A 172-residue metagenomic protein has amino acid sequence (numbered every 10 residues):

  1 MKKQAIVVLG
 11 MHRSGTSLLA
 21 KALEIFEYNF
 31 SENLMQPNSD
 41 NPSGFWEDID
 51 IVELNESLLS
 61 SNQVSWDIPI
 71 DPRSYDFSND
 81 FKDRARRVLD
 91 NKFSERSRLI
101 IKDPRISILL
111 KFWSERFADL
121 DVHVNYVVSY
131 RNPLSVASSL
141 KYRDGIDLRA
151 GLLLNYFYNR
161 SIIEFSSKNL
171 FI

Functional and structural regions predicted by a protein language model:
M1-D83: PAPS-dependent sulfotransferase catalytic core
F81-I172: PAPS-dependent sulfotransferase catalytic domain
